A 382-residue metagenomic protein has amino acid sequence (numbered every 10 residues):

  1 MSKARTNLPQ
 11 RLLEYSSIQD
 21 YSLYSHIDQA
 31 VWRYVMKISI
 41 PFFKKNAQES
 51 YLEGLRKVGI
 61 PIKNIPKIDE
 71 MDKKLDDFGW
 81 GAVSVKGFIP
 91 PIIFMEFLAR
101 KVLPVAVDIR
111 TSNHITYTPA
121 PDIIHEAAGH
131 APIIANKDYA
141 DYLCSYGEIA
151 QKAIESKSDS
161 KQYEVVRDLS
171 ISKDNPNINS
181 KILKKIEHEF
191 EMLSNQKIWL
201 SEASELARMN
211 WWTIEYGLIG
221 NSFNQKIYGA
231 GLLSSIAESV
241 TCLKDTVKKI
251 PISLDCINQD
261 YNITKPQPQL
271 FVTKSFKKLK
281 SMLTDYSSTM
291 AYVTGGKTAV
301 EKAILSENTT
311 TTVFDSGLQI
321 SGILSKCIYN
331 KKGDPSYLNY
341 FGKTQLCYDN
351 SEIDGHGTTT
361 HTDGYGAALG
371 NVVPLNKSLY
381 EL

Functional and structural regions predicted by a protein language model:
M1-L183, L305-T309, V313-L382: The feature captures two recurrent sequence modes
K63, K67, E202-E205, S275-M282: Short amphipathic alpha-helical segments
D72-D77, C144, E148, S204-I219 (+1 more regions): Short, hydrophobic/amphipathic alpha-helical patches that form generic packing surfaces within helical domains
V83, Q151-S158, N221-S222, A291-T298: Residue-level signal for secondary-structure boundary elements
Y163, R167, N177-N221, Q225 (+2 more regions): Extended, Lys/Arg-enriched charged tracts that mediate electrostatic binding to polyanionic substrates
T213, P251-C256, T294-A299: Repeat-unit-sized solenoid/scaffold elements
S222-S288: A recognition module on extended beta-rich or small alphabeta surfaces enriched in W/G with H and D/E
S281-N308: Amide-forming acyltransferase catalytic core, primarily the GNAT-like/NAT-type and related acyltransferase folds
